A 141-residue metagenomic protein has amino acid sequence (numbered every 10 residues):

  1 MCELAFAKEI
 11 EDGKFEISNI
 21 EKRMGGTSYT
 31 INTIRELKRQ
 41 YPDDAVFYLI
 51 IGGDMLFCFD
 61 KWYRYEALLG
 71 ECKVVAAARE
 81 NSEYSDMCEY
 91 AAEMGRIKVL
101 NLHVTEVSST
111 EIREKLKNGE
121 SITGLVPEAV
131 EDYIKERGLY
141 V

Functional and structural regions predicted by a protein language model:
M1-V141: Nucleotidyltransferase catalytic core that binds NTPs
